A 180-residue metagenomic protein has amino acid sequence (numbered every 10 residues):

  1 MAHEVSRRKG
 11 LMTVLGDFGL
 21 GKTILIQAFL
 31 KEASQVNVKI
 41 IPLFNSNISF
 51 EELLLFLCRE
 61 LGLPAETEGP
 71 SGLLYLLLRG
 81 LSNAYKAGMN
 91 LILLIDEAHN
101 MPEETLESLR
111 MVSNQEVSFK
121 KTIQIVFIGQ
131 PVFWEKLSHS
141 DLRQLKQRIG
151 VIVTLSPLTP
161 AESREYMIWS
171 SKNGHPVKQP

Functional and structural regions predicted by a protein language model:
A2-K9, Y85: Phosphate-binding P-loop
R7-A28: Walker A/P-loop nucleotide-binding motif
K9-G10, Q35-K39, M89-N90, E107 (+2 more regions): Short glycine-/polar-rich loops that comprise or flank the Walker A/P-loop and associated switch/sensor motifs
T13-F18, G72-L76, N100-S108, S113-L142: Sensor-1/coupling segment of RecA-like P-loop NTPase cores
L25-F29, L53-F56, E60, E104 (+4 more regions): Alpha-helical scaffold elements adjacent to nucleotide-binding pockets in ATP/GTP-utilizing enzyme cores
E32-L61: AAA+/P-loop NTPase substrate/partner-engagement loops
S49-E52, L63-S108, V117-K121, L158-E165 (+1 more regions): Mid-core helix/loop region of P-loop NTP-binding domains shared across ATPases and GTPases
N83-K86, V117, V126, W134-P180: Helix-loop-helix "sensor" segment of P-loop NTPases
